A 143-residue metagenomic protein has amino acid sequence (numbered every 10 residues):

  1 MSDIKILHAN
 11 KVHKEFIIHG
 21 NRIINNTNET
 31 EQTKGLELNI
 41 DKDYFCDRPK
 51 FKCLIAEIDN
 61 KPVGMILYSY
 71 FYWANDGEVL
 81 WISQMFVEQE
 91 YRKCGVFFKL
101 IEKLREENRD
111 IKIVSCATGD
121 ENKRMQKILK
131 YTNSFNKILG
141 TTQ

Functional and structural regions predicted by a protein language model:
D3-H19: A short beta-loop-alpha structural element at the N-terminal edge of CoA-dependent acyl/N-acetyltransferase catalytic
H19-Q32: Helix-loop element at the rim of GNAT/NAT acetyltransferase active sites that forms part of the acceptor-substrate
E31-C53: Active-site rim helix/loop that mediates acceptor-substrate recognition in acyltransferases
C53-I55, K61-Y70, W81, F86: Conserved beta-strand in the GNAT
F71-I82, R92: A conserved beta-turn-beta hairpin within the catalytic core of GNAT-like acetyltransferases that forms part
I82-R92, T118-G119: A short, internal acetyl-CoA/4′-phosphopantetheine-binding micro-motif in the GNAT/acyltransferase core
V87, K93-E106: Conserved acetyl-CoA-binding loop-helix of GNAT-fold acetyltransferases
V114-Q126: Conserved beta-strand-loop-alpha-helix junction that forms the acyl-donor binding cleft
